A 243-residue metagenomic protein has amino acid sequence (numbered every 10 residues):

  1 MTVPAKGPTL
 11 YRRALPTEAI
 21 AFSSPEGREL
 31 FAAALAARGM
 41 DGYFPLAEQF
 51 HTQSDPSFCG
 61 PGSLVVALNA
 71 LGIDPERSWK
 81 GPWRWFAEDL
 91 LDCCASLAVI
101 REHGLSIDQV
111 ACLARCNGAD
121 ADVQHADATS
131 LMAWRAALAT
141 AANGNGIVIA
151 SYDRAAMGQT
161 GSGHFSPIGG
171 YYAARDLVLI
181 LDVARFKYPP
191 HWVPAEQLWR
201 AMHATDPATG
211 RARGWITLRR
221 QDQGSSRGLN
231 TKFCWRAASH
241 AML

Functional and structural regions predicted by a protein language model:
Y11, L15-A128, P207, G214-D222 (+2 more regions): Cysteine-nucleophile protease catalytic domains, especially the papain-like/related folds used in DUB/UBL proteases
P25-E26, A87-G163, G169-I216, R220-Q221: Conserved active-site-adjacent core of cysteine acyl-enzyme catalytic domains
